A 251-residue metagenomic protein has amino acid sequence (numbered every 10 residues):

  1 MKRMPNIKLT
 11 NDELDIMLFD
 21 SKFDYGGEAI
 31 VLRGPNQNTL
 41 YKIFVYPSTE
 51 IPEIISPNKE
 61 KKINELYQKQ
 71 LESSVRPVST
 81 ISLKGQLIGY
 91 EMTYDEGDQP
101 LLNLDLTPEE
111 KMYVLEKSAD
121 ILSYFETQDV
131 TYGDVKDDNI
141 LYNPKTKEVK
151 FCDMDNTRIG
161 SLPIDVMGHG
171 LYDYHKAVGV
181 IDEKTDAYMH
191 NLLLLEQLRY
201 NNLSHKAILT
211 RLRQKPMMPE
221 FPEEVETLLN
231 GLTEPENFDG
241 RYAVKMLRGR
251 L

Functional and structural regions predicted by a protein language model:
M1-S21: Juxta-kinase regulatory segment immediately upstream of eukaryotic protein kinase catalytic domains
F19-T80, N103-D105: ATP-binding glycine-rich loop module of kinase domains
S74-V114: Conserved structural core of kinase catalytic domains
E110-Y124: Conserved alphaE helix
L122-N143: Catalytic-loop of the protein kinase fold
D138-M154: Conserved protein kinase catalytic/activation segment
K150, M154-G231: C-lobe/activation-segment region of protein kinase-like
T233-L251: Terminal C-lobe "cap" of eukaryotic-type protein kinase domains
